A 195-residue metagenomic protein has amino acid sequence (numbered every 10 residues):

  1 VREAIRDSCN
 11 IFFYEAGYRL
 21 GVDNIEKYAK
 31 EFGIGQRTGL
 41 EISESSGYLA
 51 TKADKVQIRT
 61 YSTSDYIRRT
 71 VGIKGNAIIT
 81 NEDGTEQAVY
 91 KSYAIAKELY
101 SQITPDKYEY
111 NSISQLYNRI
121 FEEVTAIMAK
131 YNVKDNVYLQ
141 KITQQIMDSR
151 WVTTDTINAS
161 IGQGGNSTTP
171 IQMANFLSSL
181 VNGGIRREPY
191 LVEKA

Functional and structural regions predicted by a protein language model:
V1-A195: Beta-lactam-recognizing serine transpeptidase/beta-lactamase-like catalytic domain environment
